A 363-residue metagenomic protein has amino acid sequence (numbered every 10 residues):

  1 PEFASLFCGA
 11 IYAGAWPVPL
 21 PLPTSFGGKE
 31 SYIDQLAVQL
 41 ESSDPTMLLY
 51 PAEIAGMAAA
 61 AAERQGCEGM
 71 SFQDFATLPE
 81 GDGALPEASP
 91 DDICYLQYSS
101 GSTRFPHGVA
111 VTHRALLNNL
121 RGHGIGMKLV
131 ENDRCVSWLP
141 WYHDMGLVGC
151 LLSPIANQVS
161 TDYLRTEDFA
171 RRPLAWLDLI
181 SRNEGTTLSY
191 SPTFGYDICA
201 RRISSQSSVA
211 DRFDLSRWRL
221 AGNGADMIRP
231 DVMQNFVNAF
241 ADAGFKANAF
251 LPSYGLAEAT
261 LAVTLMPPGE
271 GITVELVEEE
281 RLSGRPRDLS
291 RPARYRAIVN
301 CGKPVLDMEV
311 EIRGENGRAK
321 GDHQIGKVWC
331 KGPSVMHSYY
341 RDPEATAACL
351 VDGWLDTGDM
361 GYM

Functional and structural regions predicted by a protein language model:
P1-T24, W138-W141: Conserved AMP-binding/adenylate-forming
L6-P17, L40, L116, C150-P154: Short hydrophobic alpha-helical segments of the AMP-binding
Y12-E80, P86, P192-T193, I198: Structural core segment of the AMP-binding/adenylate-forming
G14, S102, Q158, A225 (+2 more regions): Conserved G/P- and acidic residue-centered "switch" motifs that form tight phosphate/ATP-binding loops in soluble
G69-M70, L78-Y98, R104-F105, N119 (+1 more regions): Conserved pre-ATP/AMP-binding loop-to-beta segment of ANL
L117-R134, D144-T187, R201-S208: Conserved AMP-binding/adenylation subdomain of ANL enzymes
T186-Y190, R202-Y295, E309-V310, N316-R318: Gly/Ser/Thr-rich phosphate-binding loop
I298-H323, K327-M363: Conserved ATP-binding/catalytic segment of the ANL
